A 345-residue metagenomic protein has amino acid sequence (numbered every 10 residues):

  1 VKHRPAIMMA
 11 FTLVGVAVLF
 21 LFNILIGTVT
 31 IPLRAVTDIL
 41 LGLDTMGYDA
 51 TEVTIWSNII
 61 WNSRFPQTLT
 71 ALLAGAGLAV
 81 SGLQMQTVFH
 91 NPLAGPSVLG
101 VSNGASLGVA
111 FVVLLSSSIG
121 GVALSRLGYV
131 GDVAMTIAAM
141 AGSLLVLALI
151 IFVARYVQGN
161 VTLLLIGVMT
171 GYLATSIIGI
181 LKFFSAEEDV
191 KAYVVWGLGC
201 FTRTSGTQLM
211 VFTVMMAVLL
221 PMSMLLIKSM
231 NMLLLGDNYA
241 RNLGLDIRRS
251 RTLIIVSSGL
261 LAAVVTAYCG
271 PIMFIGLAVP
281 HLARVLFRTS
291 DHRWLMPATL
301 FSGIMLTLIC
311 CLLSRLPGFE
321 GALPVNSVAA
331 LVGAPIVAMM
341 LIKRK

Functional and structural regions predicted by a protein language model:
V1-K345: Alpha-helical transmembrane segments in inner-membrane proteins
